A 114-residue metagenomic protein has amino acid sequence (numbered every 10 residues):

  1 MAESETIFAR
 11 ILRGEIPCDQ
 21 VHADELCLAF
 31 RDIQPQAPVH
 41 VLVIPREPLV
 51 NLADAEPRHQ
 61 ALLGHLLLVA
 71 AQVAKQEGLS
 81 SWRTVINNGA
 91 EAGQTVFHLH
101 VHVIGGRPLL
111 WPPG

Functional and structural regions predicted by a protein language model:
M1-G114: HIT superfamily nucleotide-processing domains
